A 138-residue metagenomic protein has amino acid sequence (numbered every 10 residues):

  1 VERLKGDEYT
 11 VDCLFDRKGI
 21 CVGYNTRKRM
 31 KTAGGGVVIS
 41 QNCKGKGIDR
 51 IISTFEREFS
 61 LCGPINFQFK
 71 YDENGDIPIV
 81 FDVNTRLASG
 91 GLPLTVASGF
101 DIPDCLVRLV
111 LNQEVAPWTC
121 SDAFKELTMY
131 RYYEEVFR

Functional and structural regions predicted by a protein language model:
V1-F55, F59, K70-E73, P78-I79: Phosphate-binding site of ATP-dependent enzymes
M30-S40, N84-S98: Glycine-rich phosphate/pyrophosphate-binding beta-alpha loops
K44, S98-I102: Short acidic-hydrophobic sequence patches enriched in Asp/Glu that either
R50-T54, D101-L111: Amphipathic alpha-helical segments that line or abut small-molecule/effector binding pockets and mediate allosteric
D72-N74, C105-R138: Peripheral (often C-terminal) accessory segments that flank ATP-dependent C-N-forming ligase machineries
